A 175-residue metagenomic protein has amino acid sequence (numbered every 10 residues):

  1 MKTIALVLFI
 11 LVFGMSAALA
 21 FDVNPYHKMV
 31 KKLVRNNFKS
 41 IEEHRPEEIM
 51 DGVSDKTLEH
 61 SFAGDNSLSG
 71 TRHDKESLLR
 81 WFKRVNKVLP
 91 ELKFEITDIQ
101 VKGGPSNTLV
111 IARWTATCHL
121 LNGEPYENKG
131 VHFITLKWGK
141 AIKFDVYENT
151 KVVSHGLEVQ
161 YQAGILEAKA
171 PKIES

Functional and structural regions predicted by a protein language model:
I4-G52, A163-S175: Short, low-complexity N-terminal intrinsically disordered segments enriched in polar/charged residues
F21-P25, M29, V85-S175: A beta-strand edge to alpha-helix "cap/lid" segment located at domain peripheries
K32-E42, L68-R72, V88-E91, R113 (+1 more regions): Short, mixed-charge, low-aromatic patches
N37, I49-M50, L58, L78 (+3 more regions): Hydrophobic pocket/interface hotspot
E42, T57-L58, G130: Intrinsically disordered, low-complexity regions enriched for glutamine and histidine
E47-G103, T108: A solvent-exposed, acidic/Ser-Thr-rich amphipathic alpha-helical stretch
